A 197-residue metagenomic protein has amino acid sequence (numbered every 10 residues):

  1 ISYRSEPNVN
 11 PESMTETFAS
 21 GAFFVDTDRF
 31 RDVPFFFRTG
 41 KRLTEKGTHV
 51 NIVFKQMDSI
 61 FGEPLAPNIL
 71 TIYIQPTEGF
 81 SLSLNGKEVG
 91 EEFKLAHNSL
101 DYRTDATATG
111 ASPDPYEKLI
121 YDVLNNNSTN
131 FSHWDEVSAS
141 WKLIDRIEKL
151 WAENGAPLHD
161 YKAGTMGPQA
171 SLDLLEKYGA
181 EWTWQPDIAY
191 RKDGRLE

Functional and structural regions predicted by a protein language model:
I1-E197: Secretory/organelle targeting and membrane-embedding segments
